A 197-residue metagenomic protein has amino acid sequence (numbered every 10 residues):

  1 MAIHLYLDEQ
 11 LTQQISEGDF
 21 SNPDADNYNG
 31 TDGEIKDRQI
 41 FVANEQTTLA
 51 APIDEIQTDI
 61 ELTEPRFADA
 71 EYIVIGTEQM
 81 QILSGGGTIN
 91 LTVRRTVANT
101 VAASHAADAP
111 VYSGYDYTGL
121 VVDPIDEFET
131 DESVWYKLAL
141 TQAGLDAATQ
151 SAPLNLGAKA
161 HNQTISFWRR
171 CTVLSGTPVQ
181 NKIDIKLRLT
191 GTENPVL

Functional and structural regions predicted by a protein language model:
A2-Q46, L156: Beta-sheet-dominated interaction scaffolds and their linkers
H4-Q14, Q46-T47, P65, S113-S166: Surface-exposed binding patches on compact interaction domains or structured appendages
D19, D32-Q39, Q163-F167, T177-R188: Short, solvent-exposed loop/turn segments enriched in Ser/Thr/Gly
N29-E34, P52-I60, D108, K159-T164: Solvent-exposed, conformationally flexible loop/turn segments
N44-Q46, V121, S175-T177, E193: Short, acidic/polar linear motifs in exposed loop/turn regions
Q46-G114: Autoprocessing Asn-cyclization modules and mimics
A102, V179, P195-L197: Beta-sandwich strand segments
T172, R188-N194: Beta-strand-rich extracellular modules
